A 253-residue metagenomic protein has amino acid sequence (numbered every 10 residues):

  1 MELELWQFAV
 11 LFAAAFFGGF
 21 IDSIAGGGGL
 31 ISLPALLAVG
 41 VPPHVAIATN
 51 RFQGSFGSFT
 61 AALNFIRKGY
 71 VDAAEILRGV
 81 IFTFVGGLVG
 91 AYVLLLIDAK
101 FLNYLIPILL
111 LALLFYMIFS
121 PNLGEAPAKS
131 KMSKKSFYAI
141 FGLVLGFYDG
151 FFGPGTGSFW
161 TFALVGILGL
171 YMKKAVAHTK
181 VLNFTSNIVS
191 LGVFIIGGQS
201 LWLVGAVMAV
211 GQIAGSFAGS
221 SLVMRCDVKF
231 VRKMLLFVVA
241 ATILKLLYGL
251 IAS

Functional and structural regions predicted by a protein language model:
M1-P42, P127-V176, A206: Selected transmembrane alpha-helices and immediately adjacent juxtamembrane segments of polytopic inner-membrane
F8, R51, P107-L110, L114 (+4 more regions): Residues within membrane-spanning alpha-helices of integral membrane proteins, especially the hydrophobic core/packing
A38-V39, V45, A91, L95 (+5 more regions): Transmembrane helix-loop junction
V41-N50, A73-R78, G169-K180: Membrane-interface alpha-helices at helix entry/exit sites of multi-pass transporters
A48-F101, N187-F237: Selective hydrophobic functional segments
T60-Y70, A99, P107-K131, A241-S253: Transmembrane helix exit motif
V144-P154, S190-G198, I243-S253: Hydrophobic alpha-helical transmembrane segments in multi-pass integral membrane proteins
